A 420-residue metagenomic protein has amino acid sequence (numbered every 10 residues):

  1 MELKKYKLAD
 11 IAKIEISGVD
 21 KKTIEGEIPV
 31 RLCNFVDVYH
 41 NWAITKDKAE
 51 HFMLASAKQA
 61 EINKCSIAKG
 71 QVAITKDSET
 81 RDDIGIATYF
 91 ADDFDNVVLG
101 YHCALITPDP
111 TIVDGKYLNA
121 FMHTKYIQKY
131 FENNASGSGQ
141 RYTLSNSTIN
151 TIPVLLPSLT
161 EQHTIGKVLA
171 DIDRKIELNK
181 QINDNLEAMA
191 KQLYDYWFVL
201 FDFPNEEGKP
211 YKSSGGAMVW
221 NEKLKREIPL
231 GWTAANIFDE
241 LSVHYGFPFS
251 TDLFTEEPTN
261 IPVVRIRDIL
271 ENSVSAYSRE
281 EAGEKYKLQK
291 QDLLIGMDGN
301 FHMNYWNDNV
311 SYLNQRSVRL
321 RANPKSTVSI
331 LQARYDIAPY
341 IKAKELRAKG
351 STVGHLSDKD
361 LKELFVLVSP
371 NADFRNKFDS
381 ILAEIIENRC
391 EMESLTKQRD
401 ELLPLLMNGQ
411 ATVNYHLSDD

Functional and structural regions predicted by a protein language model:
M1-V19, T151-L193, S213-P248, P370-N414 (+1 more regions): Non-catalytic DNA-recognition/assembly elements of restriction-modification systems
K5-I24, V36-V72, S78, M218-L224 (+2 more regions): Sequence-specific dsDNA recognition surfaces
N34-F35, E61-H123, R265-I266, E284-K342 (+2 more regions): A short beta-sheet element
H40-N41, R81-D83, E271-S273, H302-N304 (+1 more regions): Flexible loop/turn segments at secondary-structure boundaries
N96-A104, S136-G166, S311-V318, G350-D373: A short glycine-rich beta-alpha junction/loop motif
